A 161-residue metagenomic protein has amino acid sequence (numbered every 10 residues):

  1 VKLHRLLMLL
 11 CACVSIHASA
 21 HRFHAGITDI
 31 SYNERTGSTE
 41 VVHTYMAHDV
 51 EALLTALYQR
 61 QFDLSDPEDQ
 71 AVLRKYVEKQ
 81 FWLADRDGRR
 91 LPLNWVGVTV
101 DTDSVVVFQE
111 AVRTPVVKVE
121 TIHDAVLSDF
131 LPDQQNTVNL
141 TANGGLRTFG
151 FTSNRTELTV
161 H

Functional and structural regions predicted by a protein language model:
V1-R5: Positively charged n-region of N-terminal signal peptides that target proteins for export
L7-S15: Bacterial N-terminal signal peptides
A20-H161: N-terminal soluble domains immediately following signal/targeting peptides that reside in extracytoplasmic
